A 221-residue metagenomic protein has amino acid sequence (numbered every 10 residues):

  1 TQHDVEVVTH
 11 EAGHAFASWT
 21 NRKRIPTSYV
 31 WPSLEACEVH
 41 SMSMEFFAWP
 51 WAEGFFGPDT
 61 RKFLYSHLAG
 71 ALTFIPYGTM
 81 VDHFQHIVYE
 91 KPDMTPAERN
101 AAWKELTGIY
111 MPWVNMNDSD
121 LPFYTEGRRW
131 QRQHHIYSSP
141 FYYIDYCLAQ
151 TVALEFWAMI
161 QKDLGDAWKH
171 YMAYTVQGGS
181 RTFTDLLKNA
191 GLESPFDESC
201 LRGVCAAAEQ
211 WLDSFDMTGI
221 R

Functional and structural regions predicted by a protein language model:
T1-T9: Short pre-active-site segment immediately N-terminal to the catalytic Zn-binding motif
H3, S28-E35, L68-A71, I75 (+1 more regions): Short, solvent-exposed segments of well-ordered alpha helices
V8-T9, F16, S43, G54 (+3 more regions): C-terminal, non-catalytic "cap/extension" segments appended to globular domains
E11-A12, V39: Generic detector of well-ordered alpha-helical packing
G13-T27, F47: Catalytic Zn2+-binding segment of zinc metalloproteases
N21, W31-D59, H67-L68, T73 (+1 more regions): Post-HExxH zinc-binding segment in Zn-dependent metallohydrolases
R24-V30, E53-L64, D163-H170: Short, glycine/acidic-rich hinge or "gate" loops at secondary-structure transitions that mediate conformational
